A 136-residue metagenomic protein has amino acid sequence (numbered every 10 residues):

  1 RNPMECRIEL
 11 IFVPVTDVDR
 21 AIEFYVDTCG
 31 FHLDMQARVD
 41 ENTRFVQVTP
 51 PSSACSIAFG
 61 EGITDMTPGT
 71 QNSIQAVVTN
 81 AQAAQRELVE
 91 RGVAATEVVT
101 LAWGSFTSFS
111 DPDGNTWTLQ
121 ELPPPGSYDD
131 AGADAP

Functional and structural regions predicted by a protein language model:
R1-I22, N72-I74, Q120-P136: N-terminal beta-strand motif that seeds the catalytic metal site of vicinal oxygen chelate
E5-C6, F12-C55, E90: Core segments of cupin and vicinal oxygen chelate
V15-D19, P51, T67-T116, E121-P124: Vicinal oxygen chelate
D34-Q36, G60, V99-L101: Solvent-exposed beta-strand sheet faces enriched in polar/charged residues
V39-D40, L101-W103, Y128: Conserved beta-strand edge residues that scaffold enzyme active sites
N42, T64-P68, P125-Y128: A short local loop/turn or secondary-structure capping micro-motif enriched for an aromatic residue
C55-E61: Short, charge-rich, low-complexity interaction segments located in flexible loops at or near secondary-structure
